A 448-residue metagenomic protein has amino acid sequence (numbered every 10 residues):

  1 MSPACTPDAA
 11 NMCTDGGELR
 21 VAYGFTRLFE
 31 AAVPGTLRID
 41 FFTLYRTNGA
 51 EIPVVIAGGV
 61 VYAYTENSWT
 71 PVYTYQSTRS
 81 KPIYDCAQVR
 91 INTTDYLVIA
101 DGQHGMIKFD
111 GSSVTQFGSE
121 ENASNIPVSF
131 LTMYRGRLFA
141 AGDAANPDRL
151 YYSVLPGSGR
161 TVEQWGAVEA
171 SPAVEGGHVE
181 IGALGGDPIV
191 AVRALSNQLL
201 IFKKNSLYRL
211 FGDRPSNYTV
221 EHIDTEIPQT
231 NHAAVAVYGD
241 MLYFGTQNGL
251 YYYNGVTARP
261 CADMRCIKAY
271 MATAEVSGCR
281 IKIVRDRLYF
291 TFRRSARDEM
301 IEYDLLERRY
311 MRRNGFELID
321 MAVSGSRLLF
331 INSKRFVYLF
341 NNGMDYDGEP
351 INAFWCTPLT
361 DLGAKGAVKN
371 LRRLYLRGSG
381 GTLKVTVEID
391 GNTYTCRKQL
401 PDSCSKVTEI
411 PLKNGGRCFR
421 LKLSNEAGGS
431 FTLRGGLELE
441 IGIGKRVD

Functional and structural regions predicted by a protein language model:
M1-A63, S68-T70, Q76-N92, I227-M241 (+1 more regions): Beta-sheet repeat architectures centered on beta-propellers
F29-L37, Y75-P82, Q116-C279, R309-N314: Beta-propeller and closely related beta-pinwheel folds
P53-V55, L97-I99, L138, L199 (+2 more regions): Hydrophobic beta-strand segments that make up the repeating blades of beta-propeller and related beta-repeat
I56-G58, D101-G102, G142, F202-K204 (+2 more regions): Structural signature of WD-repeat beta-propellers
V60-E66, G105-F109, R149-S171, R209-L210 (+2 more regions): Short beta-strand segments and strand-loop junctions that repeat across beta-rich extracellular domains
A87-G118: Hydrophobic or amphipathic alpha-helical targeting/insertion segments
T94-V98, H104, T132-D143, R327 (+1 more regions): A short, charged
